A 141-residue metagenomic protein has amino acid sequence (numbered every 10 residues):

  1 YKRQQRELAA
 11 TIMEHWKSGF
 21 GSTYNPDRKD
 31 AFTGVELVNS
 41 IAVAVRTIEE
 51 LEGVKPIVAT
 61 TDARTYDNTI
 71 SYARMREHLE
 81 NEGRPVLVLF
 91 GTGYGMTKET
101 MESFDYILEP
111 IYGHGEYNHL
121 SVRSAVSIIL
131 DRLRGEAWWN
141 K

Functional and structural regions predicted by a protein language model:
Y1-A63, S127-N140: RNA substrate-binding interface of SAM-dependent RNA methyltransferases
Q5-R6, Y66, Y94, G115: Surface-exposed, flexible loop/turn segments at secondary-structure boundaries
M13, Y72-R76, E102-D105, R123: Short, glycine/charged-enriched secondary-structure capping and boundary segments
L37-A44, S71, M96, T100-S103: Amphipathic alpha-helical interface surfaces
V43-R46, Y66-D67, H114-Y117: A short acidic, often aromatic-flanked loop/helix-cap motif at beta-alpha or helix-coil junctions that lines enzyme
P56, P85-V86, D105: Conserved acidic residues
T61-T100, P110: Long, charge-patterned amphipathic alpha-helical coiled-coil/hairpin "stalk" segments used as oligomerization
Y94-K141: Structured adenosyl-cofactor binding patch, chiefly the S-adenosyl-L-methionine
